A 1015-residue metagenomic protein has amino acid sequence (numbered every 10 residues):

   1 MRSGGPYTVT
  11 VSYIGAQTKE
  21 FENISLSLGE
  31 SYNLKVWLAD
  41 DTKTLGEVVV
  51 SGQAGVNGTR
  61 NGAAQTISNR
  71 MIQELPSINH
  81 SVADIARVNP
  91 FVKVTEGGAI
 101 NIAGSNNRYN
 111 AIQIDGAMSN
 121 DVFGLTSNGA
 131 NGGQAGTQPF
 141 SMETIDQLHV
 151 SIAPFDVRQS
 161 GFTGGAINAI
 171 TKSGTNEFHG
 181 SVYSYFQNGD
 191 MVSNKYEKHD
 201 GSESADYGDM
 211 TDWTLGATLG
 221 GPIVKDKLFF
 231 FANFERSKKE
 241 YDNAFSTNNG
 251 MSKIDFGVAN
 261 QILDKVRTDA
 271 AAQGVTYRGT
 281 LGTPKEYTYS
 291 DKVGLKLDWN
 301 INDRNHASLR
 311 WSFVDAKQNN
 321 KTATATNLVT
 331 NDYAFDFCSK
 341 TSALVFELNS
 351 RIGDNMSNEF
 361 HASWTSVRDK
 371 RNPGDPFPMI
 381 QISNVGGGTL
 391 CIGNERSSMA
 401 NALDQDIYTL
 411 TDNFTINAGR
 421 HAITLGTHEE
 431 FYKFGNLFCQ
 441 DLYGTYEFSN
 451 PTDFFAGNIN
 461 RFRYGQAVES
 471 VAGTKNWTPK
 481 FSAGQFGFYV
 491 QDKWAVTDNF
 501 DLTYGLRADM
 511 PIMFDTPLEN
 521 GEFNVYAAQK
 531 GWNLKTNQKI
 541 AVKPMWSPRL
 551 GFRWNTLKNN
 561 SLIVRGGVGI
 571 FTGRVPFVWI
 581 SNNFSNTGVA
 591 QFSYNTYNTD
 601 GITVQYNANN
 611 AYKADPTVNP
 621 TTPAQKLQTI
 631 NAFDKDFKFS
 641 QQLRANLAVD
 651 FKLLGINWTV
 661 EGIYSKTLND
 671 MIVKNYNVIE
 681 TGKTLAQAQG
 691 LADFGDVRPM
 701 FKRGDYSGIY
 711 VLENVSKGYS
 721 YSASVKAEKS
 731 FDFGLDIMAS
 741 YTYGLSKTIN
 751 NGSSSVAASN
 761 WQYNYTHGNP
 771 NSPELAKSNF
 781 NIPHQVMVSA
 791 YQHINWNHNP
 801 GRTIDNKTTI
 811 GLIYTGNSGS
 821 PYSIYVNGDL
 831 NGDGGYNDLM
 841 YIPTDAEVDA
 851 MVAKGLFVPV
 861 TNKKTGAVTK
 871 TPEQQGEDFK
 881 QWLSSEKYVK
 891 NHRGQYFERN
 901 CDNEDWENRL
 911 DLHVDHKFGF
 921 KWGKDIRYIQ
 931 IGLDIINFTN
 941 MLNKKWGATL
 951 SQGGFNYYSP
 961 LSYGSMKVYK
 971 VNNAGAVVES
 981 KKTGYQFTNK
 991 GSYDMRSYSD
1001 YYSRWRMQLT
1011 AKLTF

Functional and structural regions predicted by a protein language model:
R2-E22, M118, G257-I262, G274: A short, solvent-exposed loop/turn motif at the edges and junctions of modular extracellular/periplasmic domains
P6-Q17, S27-S81, I114-N120: Short, acidic, small-residue-rich periplasmic hinge/interaction motif at the N-terminus of Gram-negative outer-membrane
T42, V94, V157-S160, G174-H179 (+10 more regions): Short loop/turn motifs that connect adjacent beta-strands in outer-membrane beta-barrel proteins
V56-N61, I67-F91, G97-G98, N106-N110 (+7 more regions): Acidic, glycine-rich flexible loop segments
Y289, N302-Q491, A528-W532, N675-V678 (+4 more regions): Replace "related TpsB outer-membrane translocases also match" with "some related outer-membrane beta-barrels such as
L518-S547, F552-E713, A853, C901 (+3 more regions): Solvent-exposed loop/turn elements at secondary-structure boundaries
T659-G819: Gram-negative outer-membrane beta-barrel transporters
K807-G923, Q930, F955-M995: Extracytoplasmic gating/loop element in the C-terminal half of outer-membrane beta-barrel translocons and assembly
